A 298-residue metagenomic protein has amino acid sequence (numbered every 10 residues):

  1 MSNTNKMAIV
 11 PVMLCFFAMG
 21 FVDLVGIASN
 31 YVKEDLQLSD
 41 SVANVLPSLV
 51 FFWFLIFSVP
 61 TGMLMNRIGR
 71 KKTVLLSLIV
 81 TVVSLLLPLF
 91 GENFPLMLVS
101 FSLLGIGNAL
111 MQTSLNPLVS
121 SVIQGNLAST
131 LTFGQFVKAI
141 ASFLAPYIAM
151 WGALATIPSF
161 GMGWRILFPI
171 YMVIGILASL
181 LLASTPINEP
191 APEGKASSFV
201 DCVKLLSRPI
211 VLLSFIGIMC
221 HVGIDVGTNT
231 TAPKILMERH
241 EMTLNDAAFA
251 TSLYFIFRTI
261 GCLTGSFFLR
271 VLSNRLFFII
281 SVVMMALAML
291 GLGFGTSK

Functional and structural regions predicted by a protein language model:
M7-D40, T228-P233: Extracytoplasmic
V25-G26, S207-C262: Extracytoplasmic gate region of multi-pass secondary transporters
Q37, G69, F90-P95, Q124 (+3 more regions): Helix-breaking motifs and short loop linkers at transmembrane-helix boundaries and internal kinks in secondary membrane
V45-M63, S252-T264: Central cavity-lining transmembrane alpha-helices of secondary-active solute carriers, predominantly the Major
I56-P95: Conserved MFS/SLC helix-loop-helix module at the cytosolic interface between two early adjacent transmembrane helices
S100-F136: Cytoplasmic helix-loop-helix junction between adjacent transmembrane helices in 12-TM secondary transporters
G125-N126, T130-P186: Helix-loop-helix hairpin linking two adjacent transmembrane segments in secondary transporters
S273-K298: C-terminal transmembrane helical hairpin of 12-TM major facilitator-type secondary transporters
